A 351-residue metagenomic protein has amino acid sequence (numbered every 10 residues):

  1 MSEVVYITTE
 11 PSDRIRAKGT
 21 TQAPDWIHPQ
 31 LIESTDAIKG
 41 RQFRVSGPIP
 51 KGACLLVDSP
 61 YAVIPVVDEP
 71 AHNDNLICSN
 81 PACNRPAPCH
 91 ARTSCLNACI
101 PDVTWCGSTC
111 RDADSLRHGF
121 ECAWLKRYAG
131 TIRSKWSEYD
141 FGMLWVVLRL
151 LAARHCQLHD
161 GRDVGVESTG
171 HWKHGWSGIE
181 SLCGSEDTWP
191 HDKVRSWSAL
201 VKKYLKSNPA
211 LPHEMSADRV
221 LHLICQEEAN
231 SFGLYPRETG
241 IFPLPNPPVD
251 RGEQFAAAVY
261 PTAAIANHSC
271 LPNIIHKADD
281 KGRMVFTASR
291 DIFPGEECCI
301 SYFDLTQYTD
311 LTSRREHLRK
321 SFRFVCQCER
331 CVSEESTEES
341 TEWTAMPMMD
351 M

Functional and structural regions predicted by a protein language model:
M1-M351: Short alpha-helical interaction motifs and adjacent low-complexity tails used for partner binding in regulatory proteins
